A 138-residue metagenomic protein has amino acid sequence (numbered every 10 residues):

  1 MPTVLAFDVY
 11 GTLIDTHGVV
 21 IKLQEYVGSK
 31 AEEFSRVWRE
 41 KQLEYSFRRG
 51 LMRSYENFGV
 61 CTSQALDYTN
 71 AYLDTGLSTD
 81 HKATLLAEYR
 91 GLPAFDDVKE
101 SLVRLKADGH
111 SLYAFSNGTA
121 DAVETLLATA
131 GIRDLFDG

Functional and structural regions predicted by a protein language model:
M1-L43: Active-site neighborhood of HAD-like aspartate-dependent phosphohydrolases
V19-K22, L127-G131: Short, glycine/charged-enriched secondary-structure capping and boundary segments
K22, Y45-L51, A122-E124: A short acidic, helix-capping loop that chelates divalent metal ions and anchors anionic groups
E32, S46-A83: A metal-dependent, Asp-based hydrolase signature
D80-P93, V98-A128: Substrate-recognition element of Asp-dependent hydrolases with the DxDx(T/V) motif
G131-G138: Structural recognition of alpha->loop->beta junctions
